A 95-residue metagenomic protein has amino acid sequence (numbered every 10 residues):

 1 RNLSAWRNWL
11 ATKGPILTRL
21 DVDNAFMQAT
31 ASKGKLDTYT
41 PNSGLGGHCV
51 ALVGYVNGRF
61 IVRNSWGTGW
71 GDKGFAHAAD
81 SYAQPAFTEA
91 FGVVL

Functional and structural regions predicted by a protein language model:
L3-L95: Active-site signature of cysteine proteases
